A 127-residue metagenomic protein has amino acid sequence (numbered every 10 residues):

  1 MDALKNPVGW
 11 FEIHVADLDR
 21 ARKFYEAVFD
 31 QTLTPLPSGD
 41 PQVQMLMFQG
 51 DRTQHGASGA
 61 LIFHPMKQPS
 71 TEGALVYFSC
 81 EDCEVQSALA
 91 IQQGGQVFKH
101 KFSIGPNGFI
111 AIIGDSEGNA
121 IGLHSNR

Functional and structural regions predicted by a protein language model:
M1-G9, I13, T34-G39, S87-R127: Vicinal oxygen chelate
D2-K5, E12-G56, Q92: Core segments of cupin and vicinal oxygen chelate
Q44-L46, A74, N107-A111: Short beta-strand micro-motifs in enzyme catalytic cores
T53-S58, N119-I121: Short, charged/polar, Gly/Pro-enriched secondary-structure boundary elements
H64-M66: Juxtamembrane helix-break-helix junctions at the cytosolic face of small multi-pass alpha-helical membrane proteins
Q68-A90: Mid-chain, well-packed structural core segment of small domains
